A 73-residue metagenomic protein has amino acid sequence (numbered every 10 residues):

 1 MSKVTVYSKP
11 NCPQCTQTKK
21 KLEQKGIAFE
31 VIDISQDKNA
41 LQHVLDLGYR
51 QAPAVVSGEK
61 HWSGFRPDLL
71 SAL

Functional and structural regions predicted by a protein language model:
M1-K25: Local sequence-structure signature of Cys/Sec-based thiol-disulfide redox active-site neighborhoods
T5, E30-I32: Conserved beta-strand positions in the Rossmann-like core of class I SAM-dependent methyltransferases
K9, Y49, P67: ATP/adenylate-binding site constellation spanning eukaryotic-like Ser/Thr protein kinases, ABC-transporter
A28, R50: Residue-level detector of anion-binding/catalytic polar loops
D33-Y49: Thioredoxin-like thiol-disulfide oxidoreductase module
P53-S63: A short, hydrophobic beta-strand/beta-hairpin element that forms part of a small beta-sheet core
P67-L73: Short hydrophobic/aromatic patches at helix-to-coil boundaries
